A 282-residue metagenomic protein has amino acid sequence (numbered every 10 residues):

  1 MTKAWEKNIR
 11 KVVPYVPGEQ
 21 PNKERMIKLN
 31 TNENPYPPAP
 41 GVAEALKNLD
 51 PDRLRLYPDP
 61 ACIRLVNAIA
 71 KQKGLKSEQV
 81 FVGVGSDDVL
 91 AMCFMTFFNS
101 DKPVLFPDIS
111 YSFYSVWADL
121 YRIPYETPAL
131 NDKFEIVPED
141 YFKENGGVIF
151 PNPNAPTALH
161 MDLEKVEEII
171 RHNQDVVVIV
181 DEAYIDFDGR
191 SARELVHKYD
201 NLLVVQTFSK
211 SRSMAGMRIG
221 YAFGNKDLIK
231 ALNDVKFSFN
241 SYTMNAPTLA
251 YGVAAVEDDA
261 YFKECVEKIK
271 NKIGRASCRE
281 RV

Functional and structural regions predicted by a protein language model:
M1-L56, E144: N-terminal "arm"/small-domain region of PLP-dependent enzymes with the aminotransferase-like
N32-P35, S86-D87, Y111, N152-P156 (+1 more regions): Short glycine-rich anion-binding loops that position phosphate/pyrophosphate groups of nucleotides and phosphorylated
I63-P103: Phosphate-binding glycine-rich loop
T96-P151: PLP-dependent aminotransferase-like
K133-E144, P156-V178, E182-M214: Active-site pre-lysine segment of PLP-dependent enzymes
N201-S277: PLP-dependent aminotransferase class I/II
E280-V282: Positively charged, low-complexity/disordered segments
